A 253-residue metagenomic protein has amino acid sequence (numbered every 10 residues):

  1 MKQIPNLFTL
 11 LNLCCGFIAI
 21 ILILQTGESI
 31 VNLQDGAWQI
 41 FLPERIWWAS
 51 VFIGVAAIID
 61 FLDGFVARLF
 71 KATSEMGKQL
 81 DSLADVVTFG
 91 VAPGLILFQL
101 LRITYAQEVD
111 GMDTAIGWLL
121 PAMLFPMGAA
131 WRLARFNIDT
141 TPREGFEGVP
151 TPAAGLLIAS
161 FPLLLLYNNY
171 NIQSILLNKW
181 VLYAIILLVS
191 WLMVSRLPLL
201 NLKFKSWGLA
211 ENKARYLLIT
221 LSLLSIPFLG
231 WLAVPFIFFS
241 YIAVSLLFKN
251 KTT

Functional and structural regions predicted by a protein language model:
M1-F61, F236-I237, F248, T253: Topogenic membrane-insertion module of multi-pass membrane proteins
M1-L13, V66-V86, L133-A153, P198-K213 (+1 more regions): Interhelical loop and helix-boundary elements at the membrane-water interface of polytopic inner-membrane proteins
F8-L11, A49-I53, P121-G128, A154 (+3 more regions): Hydrophobic alpha-helical transmembrane segments of polytopic
F17-I20, V55-I59, P93, M127-A130 (+3 more regions): Alpha-helical transmembrane segments of polytopic integral membrane proteins, especially the permease/helical cores
F17-Q25, G90-L100, L157-L165: Membrane-interfacial alpha-helical segments at the cytosolic side of multi-pass membrane proteins
V31-A37, I103-G111, N168-L176, N201-S206: Membrane-interface helix termini and inter-helical loops of multi-pass transporters
F41-W47, V51, L69-L133: Multi-pass membrane catalytic core of lipid/isoprenoid biosynthesis enzymes
R143-T253: C-terminal membrane-associated helical module and adjoining short loops/tails
